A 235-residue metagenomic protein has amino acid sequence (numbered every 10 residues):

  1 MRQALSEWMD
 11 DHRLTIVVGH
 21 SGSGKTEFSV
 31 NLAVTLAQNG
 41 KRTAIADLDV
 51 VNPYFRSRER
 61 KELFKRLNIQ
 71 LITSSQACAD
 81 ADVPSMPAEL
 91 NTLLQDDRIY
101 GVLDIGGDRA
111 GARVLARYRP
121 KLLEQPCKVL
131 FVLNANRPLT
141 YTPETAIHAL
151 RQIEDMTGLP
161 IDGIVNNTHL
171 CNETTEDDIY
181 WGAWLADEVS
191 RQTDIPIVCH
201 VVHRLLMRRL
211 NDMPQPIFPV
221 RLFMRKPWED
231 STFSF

Functional and structural regions predicted by a protein language model:
L5-H12: Phosphate-binding P-loop
V17: Hydrophobic anchor at the beta1->P-loop junction of P-loop NTPases
S21: The conserved Walker
K25: Conserved lysine of the Walker
F28, L32: Hydrophobic positions on the alpha1 helix immediately C-terminal to the Walker A/P-loop
V34-D82, E89: N-terminal phosphate/diphosphate-binding loop that engages ATP/GTP or pyrophosphate donors across diverse enzyme folds
S74-A79, R98-V114: Switch II (G3) loop of P-loop NTPases
R109-P214: Conserved catalytic-core segment of NTP-binding enzymes
